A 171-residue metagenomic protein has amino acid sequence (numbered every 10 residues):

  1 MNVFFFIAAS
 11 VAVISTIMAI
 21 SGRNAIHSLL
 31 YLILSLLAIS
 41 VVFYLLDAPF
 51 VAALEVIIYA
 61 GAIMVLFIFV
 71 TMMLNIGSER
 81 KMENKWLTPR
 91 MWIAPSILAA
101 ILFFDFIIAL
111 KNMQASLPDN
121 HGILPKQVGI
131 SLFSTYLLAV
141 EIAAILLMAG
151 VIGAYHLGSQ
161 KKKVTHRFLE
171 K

Functional and structural regions predicted by a protein language model:
M1-I26, L46-P49, M72-K171: Flexible extramembrane loops and terminal tails that flank transmembrane helices in small membrane-associated subunits
A12-A19, L30-F43, I63-L66: Hydrophobic alpha-helical segments within and immediately flanking transmembrane helices of multi-pass membrane proteins
H27-L37, I58-A62, W86-S96: Cytoplasmic-side transmembrane-helix entry/capping segments in multi-pass membrane proteins
L32, A60, I68, S134-L137: Compositionally biased, intrinsically disordered low-complexity regions enriched in proline and serine
L37-E55: Interfacial loop at the N-terminal end of multi-pass membrane proteins
F50-S78: Alpha-helical transmembrane segments and their immediate interhelical/interface regions in integral membrane proteins
